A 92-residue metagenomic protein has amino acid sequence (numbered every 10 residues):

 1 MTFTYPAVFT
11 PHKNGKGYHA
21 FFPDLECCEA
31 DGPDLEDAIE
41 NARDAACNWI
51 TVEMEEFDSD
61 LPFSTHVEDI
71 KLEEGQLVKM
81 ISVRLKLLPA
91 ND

Functional and structural regions predicted by a protein language model:
M1, N14-G17, E36: Hydrophobic residues within membrane-embedded alpha helices
M1-Y5, N41-D92: Short, charged, surface-exposed hinge/linker loops at domain edges that act as mobile lids or interdomain connectors
Y5, Y18, C28-A30: Structural detector for hydrophobic anchor residues on beta-strands
F9-L25: Short aromatic-glycine-(Arg/Gly/Cys) micro-motifs in beta-strand/loop hairpins
P23, P33, S59: Flexible, active-site-adjacent loop/turn segments at secondary-structure boundaries
P23-C28, E55: Extended hydrophobic secondary-structure segments
E26-D37: A short, exposed loop/beta-hairpin motif centered on an aromatic-Gly-Thr core
